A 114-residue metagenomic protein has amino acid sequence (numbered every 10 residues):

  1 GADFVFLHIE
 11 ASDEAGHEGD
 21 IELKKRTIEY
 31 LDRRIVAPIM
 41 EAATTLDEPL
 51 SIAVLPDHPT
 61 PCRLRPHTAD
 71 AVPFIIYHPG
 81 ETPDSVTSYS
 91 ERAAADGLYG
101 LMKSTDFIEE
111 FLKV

Functional and structural regions predicted by a protein language model:
G1-V114: Feature captures the catalytic ectodomains and active-site-proximal regions of enzymes that hydrolyze or transfer
